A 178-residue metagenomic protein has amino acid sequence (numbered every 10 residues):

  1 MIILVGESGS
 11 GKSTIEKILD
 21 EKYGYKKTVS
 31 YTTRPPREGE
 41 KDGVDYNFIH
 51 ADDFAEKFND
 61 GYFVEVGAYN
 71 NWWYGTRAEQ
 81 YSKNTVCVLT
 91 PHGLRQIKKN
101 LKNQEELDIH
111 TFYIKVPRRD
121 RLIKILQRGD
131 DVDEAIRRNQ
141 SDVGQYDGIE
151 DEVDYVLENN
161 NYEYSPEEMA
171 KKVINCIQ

Functional and structural regions predicted by a protein language model:
L4: Hydrophobic anchor at the beta1->P-loop junction of P-loop NTPases
E7: P-loop (Walker A) phosphate-binding loop of NTP-binding proteins
S10: ATP-binding Walker
S13: Walker A/P-loop
E21-V29: Post-Walker A helix-loop "phosphate-sensing" segment adjacent to the P-loop in P-loop NTPases
T32-G93: ATP-dependent small-molecule kinase phosphotransfer cores that center on conserved nucleotide phosphate-binding segments
V86-P91, E105-L126: Conserved phosphate-donor/acceptor-positioning beta-strand/loop module used by diverse small-molecule
G129-I177: Small-molecule kinase domains that catalyze NTP-dependent phosphoryl transfer to phosphate-bearing small molecules
